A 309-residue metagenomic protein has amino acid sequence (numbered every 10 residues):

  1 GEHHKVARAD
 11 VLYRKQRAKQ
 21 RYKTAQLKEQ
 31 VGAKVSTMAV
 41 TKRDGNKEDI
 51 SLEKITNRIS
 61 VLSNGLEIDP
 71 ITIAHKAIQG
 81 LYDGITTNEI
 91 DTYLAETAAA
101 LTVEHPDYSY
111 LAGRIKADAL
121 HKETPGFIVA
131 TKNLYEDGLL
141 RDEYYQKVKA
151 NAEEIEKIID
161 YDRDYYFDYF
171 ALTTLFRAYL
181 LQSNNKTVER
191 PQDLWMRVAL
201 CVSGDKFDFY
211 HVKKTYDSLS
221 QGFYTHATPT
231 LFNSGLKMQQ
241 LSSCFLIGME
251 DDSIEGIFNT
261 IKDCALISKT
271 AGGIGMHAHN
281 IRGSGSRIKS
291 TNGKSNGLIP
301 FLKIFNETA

Functional and structural regions predicted by a protein language model:
G1-A309: Extended catalytic cores of very large enzyme megasubunits
